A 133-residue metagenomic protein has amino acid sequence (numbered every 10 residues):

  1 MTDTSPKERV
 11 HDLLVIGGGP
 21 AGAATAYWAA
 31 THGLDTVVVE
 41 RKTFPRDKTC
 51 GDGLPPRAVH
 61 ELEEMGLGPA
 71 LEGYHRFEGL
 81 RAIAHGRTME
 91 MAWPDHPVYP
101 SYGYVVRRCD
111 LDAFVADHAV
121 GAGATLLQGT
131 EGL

Functional and structural regions predicted by a protein language model:
D3-E8, A70, A122: Domain-scale detector for complete catalytic domains at protein termini or as standalone homologs
S5-A21, V37: Beta1/beta-strand and adjacent pyrophosphate-binding region of the FAD-binding site in flavoprotein oxidoreductases
V10, H60, R76, A82-L133: Conserved N-terminal helical subregion
L14, Y27-C50: Glycine-rich FAD pyrophosphate-binding loop
I16, E40-R41, R107, Q128: A secondary-structure boundary/capping signal
G22-A24, F77: Short glycine/serine/threonine-rich phosphate/pyrophosphate-binding segments that cradle anionic phosphate groups
L34, L67, A124: Short phosphate-binding/catalytic loops that engage adenosine nucleotides
D47-H85: N-terminal FAD cofactor-binding segment of flavoenzymes
